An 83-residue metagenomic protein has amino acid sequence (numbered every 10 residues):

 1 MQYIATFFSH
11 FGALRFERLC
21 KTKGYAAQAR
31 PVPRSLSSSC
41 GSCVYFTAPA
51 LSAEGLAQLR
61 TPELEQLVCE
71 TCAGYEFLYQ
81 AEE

Functional and structural regions predicted by a protein language model:
M1-F11, E17, K21, Y25-T47: Amphipathic, hydrophobic secondary-structure cores in small proteins
A13-E17, S52-G55: Short amphipathic alpha-helices within nucleic acid-binding modules
A48-E83: C-terminal structural segments of small proteins and small subunits
